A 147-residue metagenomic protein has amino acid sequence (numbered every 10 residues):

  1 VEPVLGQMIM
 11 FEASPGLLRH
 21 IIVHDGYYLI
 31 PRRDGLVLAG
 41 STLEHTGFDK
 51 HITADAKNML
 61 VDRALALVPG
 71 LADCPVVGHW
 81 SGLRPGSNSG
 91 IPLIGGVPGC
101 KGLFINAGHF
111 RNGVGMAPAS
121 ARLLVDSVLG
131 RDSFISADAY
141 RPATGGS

Functional and structural regions predicted by a protein language model:
V1-G102: Active-site substrate-recognition segment that forms the wall of the catalytic cavity or substrate channel
V68-S147: C-terminal catalytic lobe of FAD-dependent flavoproteins
